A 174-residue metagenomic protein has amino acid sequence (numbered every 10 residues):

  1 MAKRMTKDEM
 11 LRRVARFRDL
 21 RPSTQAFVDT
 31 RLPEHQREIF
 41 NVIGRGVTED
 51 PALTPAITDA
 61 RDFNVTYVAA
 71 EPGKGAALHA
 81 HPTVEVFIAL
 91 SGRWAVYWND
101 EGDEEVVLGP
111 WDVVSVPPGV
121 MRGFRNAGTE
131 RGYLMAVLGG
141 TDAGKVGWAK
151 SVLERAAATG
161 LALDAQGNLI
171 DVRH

Functional and structural regions predicted by a protein language model:
M1-D62, D164-H174: A short, N-terminal "cap"/entry segment at the start of jelly-roll beta-barrel domains of the cupin/DSBH fold
A2-M5, E9, G123-H174: Double-stranded beta-helix
V47-A52, N64-H81: Conserved short histidine dyad/triad with adjacent acidic residue
T54-T58, A76-H81, W98, E105-V107 (+1 more regions): Short histidine-centered beta-strand/loop micro-motifs that create catalytic or ligand/metal-coordination sites
R61, P72-K74, R93-A95: Short, charged/polar surface micro-motifs in flexible loops or helix N-caps
F63-V65, E85, Y133: Intrinsic-disorder/low-complexity, polar/charged segments enriched in Ser/Thr/Lys/Arg/Asp/Glu/Gln
A70-E71, L108-G128, L138-G139: Conserved metal-binding segment of the jelly-roll/cupin
A80, V84-P110, V120: A short beta-strand-loop-beta hairpin characteristic of the jelly-roll/cupin
